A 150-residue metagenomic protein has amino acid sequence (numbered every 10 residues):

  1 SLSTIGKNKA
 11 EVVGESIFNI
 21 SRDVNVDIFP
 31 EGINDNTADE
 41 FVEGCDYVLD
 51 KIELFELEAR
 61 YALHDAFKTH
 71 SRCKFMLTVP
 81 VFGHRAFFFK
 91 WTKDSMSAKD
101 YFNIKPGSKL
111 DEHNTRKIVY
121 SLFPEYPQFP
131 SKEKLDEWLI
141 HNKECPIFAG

Functional and structural regions predicted by a protein language model:
S1-S21: Glycine-rich phosphate-binding loop and adjoining beta1-alpha1-beta2 segment of Rossmann-like nucleotide-binding folds
S21-D27: A short helix-to-beta-strand connector/capping loop
P30-G32: Conserved acidic residues
N36-A38: Short acidic active-site motifs
F41-E43: A short, aliphatic-rich alpha-helical micro-motif
Y47-G150: E1/E1-like adenylate-forming module used to activate ubiquitin-like modifiers and sulfur-carrier proteins
